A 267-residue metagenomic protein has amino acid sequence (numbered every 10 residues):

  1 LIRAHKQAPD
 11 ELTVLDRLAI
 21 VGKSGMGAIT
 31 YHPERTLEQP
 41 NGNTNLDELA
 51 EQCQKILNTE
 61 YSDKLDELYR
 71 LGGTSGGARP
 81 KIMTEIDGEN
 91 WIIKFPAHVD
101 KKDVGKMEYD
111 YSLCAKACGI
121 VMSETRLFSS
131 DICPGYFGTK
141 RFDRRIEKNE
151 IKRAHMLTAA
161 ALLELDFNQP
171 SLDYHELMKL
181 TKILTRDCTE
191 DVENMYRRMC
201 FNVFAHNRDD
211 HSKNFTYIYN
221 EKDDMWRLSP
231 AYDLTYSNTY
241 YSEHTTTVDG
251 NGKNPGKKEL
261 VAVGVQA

Functional and structural regions predicted by a protein language model:
L1-S212, T216-A267: Phosphate/dinucleotide-binding and metal-coordinating scaffold of catalytic cores in nucleotide-dependent enzymes
